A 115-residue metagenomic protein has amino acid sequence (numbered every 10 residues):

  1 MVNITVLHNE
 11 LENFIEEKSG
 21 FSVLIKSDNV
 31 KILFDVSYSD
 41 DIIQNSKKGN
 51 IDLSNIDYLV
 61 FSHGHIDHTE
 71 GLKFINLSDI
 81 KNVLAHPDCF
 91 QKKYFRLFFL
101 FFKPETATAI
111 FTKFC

Functional and structural regions predicted by a protein language model:
V2-G49: Conserved beta-strand hairpin/beta-sheet module of binuclear metal-dependent hydrolase folds, prominently
S19, D40, T69, P104-E105: Residue-level marker for well-ordered alpha-helical positions
S19-F21, K48-G49, F74-N76, F98-L100: Short, glycine/charged-enriched secondary-structure capping and boundary segments
S22, L72-K73, T108, T112: Short amphipathic alpha-helical segments and helix-helix/interface helices
S27, L77-S78, T112: Short, well-ordered coil/turn elements that cap or connect secondary structure elements
D41-C89: Active-site metal-binding motif and surrounding structural segment of the metallo-beta-lactamase
C89-C115: Metallo-beta-lactamase
